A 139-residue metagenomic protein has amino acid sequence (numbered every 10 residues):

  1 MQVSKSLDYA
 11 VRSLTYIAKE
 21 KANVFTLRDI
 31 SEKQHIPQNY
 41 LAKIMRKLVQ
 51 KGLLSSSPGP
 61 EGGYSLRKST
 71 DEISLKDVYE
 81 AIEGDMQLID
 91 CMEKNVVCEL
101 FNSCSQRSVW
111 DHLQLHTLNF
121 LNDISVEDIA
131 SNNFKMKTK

Functional and structural regions predicted by a protein language model:
V3-K5, Y9-I36, S55: N-terminal helix-turn-helix DNA-binding core of bacterial DNA-binding proteins
E32, V49-Q50: Alpha-helical residues within the helix-turn-helix
N39: Key DNA-contact positions within bacterial/archaeal DNA-binding proteins
Q50-L53, A81: Residue cluster at the C-terminal edge of the helix-turn-helix DNA-binding motif
L53-R67: Beta-hairpin "wing" of winged helix-turn-helix
T70-K94, Q106, H112: Conserved segment of winged-helix/HTH DNA-binding domains
E93-K139: C-terminal regulatory/oligomerization modules of transcriptional regulators
